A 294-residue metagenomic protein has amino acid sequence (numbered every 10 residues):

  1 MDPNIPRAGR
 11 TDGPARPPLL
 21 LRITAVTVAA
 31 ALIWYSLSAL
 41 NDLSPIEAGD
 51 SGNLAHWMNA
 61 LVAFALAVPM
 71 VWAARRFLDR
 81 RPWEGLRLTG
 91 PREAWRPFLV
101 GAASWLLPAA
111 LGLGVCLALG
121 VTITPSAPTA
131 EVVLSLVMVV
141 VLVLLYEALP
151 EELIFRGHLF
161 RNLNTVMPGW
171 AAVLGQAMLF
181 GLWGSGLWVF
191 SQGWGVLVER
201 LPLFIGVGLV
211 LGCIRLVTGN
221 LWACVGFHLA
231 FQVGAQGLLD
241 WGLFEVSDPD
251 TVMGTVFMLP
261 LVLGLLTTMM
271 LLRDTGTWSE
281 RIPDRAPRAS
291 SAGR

Functional and structural regions predicted by a protein language model:
M1-P17: Short, Lys/Arg-rich, polar N-terminal cytosolic tail immediately upstream of the first transmembrane signal-anchor
N4, L32, S36, F77 (+1 more regions): C-terminal membrane module of polytopic membrane proteins
L19-Y35, L66-A67, V100-A109, G175: Alpha-helical transmembrane segments
A30-S38, L106-G114, A177-L187, L229-D240: Aromatic-anchored segments of alpha-helical transmembrane domains
S36, G195-D250: Functionally important transmembrane alpha-helices
N41-W57, P82-P150, F160, T165 (+2 more regions): Juxtamembrane helix-loop-helix connectors linking adjacent transmembrane helices in multi-pass membrane enzymes
A102, L106, V140-V141, L145 (+8 more regions): Residue-level signature of the transmembrane alpha-helical core of multi-pass small-molecule transporters
P150-G175, L216-N220: Membrane-interface helix/loop boundary segments of multi-pass membrane proteins
